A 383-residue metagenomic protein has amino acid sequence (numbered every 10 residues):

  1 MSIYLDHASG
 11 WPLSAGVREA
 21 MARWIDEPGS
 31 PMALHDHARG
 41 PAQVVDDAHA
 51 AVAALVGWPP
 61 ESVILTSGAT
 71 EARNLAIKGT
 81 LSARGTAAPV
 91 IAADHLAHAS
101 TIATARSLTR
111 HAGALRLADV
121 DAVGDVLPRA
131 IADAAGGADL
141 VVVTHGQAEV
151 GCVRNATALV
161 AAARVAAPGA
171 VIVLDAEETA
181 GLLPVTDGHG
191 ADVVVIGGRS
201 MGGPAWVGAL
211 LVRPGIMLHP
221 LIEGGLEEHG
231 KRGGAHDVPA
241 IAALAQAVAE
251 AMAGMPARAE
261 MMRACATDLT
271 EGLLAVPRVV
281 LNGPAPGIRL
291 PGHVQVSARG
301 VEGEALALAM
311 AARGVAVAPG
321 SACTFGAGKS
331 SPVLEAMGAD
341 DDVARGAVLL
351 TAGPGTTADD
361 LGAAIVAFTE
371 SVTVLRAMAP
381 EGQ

Functional and structural regions predicted by a protein language model:
M1-Q383: Pyridoxal 5′-phosphate
